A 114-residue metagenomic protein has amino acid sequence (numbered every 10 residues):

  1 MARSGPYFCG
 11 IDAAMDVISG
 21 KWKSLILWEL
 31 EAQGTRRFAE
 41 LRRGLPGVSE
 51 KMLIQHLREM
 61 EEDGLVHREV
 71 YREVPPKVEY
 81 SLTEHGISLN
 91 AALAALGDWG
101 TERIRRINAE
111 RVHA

Functional and structural regions predicted by a protein language model:
M1-G5, M15, G44, T101-A114: HhH-family (HhH-GPD) DNA N-glycosylase catalytic core used in base-excision repair
G5-M52, E73, E79, I87: N-terminal helix-turn-helix DNA-binding core of bacterial DNA-binding proteins
K23, T35, E62-L65, D98-T101 (+1 more regions): Generic structural signal for secondary-structure transition and capping sites
W28-E29, E84-A114: Amphipathic alpha-helical dimerization/coiled-coil segments that flank or bridge DNA-binding/regulatory modules
L53, L57-M60: Basic amphipathic alpha-helical segments that dock to polyanions
E61-S81: Beta-hairpin "wing" of winged helix-turn-helix
